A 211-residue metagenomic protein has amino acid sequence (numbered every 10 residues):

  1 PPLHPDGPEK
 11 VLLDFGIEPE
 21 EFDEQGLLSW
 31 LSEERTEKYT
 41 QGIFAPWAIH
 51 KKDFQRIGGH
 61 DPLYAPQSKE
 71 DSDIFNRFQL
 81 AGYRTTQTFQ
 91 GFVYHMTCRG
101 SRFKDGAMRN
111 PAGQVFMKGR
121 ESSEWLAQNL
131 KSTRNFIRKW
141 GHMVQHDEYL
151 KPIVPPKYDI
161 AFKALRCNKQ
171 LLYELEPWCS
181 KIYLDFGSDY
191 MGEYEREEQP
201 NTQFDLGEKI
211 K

Functional and structural regions predicted by a protein language model:
P1, Q87-F89, K163-R166: Short beta-strand segments
P1-E18: Conserved donor NDP-sugar-binding/catalytic core segment of glycosyltransferases
L3-P8, D73, Q87, Y94-T97 (+3 more regions): Short catalytic/ligand-binding loop motif for oxyanion handling, primarily in non-cytosolic enzymes, centered on
G16-E18, E24-K52: A recurrent flexible, glycine/aromatic-enriched loop bordering the glycosyltransferase active site that acts as
E37-Y39, D61-A65, G119-E124: Active-site rim elements
Q41-G42, P46-G58, Y64-F92, T97: A short, conserved alpha-helix in the catalytic core of glycosyltransferases
A65, T88-R120: Active-site donor/metal-binding and catalytic loop motifs of nucleotide-sugar-dependent glycosylation enzymes
P111-K211: Terminal low-complexity segments of carbohydrate-biosynthetic enzymes
